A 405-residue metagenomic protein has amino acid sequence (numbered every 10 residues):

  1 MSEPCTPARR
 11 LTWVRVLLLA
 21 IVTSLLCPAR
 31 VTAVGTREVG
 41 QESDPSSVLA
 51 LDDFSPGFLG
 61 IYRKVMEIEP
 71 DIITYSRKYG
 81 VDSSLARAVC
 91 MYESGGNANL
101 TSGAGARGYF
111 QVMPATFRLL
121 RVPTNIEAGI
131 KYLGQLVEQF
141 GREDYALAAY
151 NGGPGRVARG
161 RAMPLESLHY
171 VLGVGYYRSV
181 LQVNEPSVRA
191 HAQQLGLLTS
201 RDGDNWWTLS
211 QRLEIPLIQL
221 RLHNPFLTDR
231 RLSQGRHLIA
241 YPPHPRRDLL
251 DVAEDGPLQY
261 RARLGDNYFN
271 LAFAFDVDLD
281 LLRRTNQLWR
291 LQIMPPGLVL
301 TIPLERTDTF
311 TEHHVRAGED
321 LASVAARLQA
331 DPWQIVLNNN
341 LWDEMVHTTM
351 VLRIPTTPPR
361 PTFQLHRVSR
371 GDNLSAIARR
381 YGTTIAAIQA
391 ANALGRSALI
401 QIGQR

Functional and structural regions predicted by a protein language model:
M1-E67, A192-Q194, Q211-L213, L222 (+8 more regions): N-terminal secretory targeting signals
G35-A192, F226-R231, I293, L399: Catalytic glycan-binding domains that act on GlcNAc-containing polysaccharides
K64-E67, S187-E214, L249-D276, L298 (+4 more regions): Primarily a LysM-type cell-wall glycan-binding module
M66, P70-R77, S83-R87, E127-G134 (+16 more regions): Solvent-exposed, polar/charged alpha-helical surfaces in well-ordered, non-transmembrane soluble domains, broadly
Y92-G95, A115-F117, G153, S179 (+12 more regions): Solvent-exposed coil/turn segments that connect beta secondary-structure elements in extracytoplasmic/periplasmic
G103, L222-Q234, R284-P296, L337 (+2 more regions): Short acidic, glycine/serine/threonine-rich helix-capping segments at coil-helix boundaries
E166-S187, G235-H244, Q292-R306, E344-P358: Short, structured interface segments
